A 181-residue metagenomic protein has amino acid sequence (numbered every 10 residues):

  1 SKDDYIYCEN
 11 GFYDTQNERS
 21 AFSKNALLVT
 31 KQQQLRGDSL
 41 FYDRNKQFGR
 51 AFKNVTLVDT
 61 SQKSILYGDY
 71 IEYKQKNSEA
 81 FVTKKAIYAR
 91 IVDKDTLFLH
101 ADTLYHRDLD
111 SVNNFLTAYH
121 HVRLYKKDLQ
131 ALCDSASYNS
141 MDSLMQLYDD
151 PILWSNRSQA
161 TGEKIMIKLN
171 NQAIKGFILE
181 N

Functional and structural regions predicted by a protein language model:
S1-N181: Structural signature for solvent-exposed beta-strand/loop edge elements and short helix-capping sites, enriched
